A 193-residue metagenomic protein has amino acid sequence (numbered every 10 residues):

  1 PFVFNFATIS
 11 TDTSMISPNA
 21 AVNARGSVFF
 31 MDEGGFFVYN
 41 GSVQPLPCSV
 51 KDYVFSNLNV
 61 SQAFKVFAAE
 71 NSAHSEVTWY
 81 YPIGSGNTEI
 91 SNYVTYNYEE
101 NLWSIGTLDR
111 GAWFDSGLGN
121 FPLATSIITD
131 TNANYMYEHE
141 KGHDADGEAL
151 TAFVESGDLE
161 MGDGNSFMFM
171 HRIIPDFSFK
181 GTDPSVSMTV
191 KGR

Functional and structural regions predicted by a protein language model:
P1-S10: Surface-exposed extracellular loop regions of Gram-negative outer-membrane beta-barrel proteins
D12-S27, E33-R193: Beta-sheet repeat architectures centered on beta-propellers
